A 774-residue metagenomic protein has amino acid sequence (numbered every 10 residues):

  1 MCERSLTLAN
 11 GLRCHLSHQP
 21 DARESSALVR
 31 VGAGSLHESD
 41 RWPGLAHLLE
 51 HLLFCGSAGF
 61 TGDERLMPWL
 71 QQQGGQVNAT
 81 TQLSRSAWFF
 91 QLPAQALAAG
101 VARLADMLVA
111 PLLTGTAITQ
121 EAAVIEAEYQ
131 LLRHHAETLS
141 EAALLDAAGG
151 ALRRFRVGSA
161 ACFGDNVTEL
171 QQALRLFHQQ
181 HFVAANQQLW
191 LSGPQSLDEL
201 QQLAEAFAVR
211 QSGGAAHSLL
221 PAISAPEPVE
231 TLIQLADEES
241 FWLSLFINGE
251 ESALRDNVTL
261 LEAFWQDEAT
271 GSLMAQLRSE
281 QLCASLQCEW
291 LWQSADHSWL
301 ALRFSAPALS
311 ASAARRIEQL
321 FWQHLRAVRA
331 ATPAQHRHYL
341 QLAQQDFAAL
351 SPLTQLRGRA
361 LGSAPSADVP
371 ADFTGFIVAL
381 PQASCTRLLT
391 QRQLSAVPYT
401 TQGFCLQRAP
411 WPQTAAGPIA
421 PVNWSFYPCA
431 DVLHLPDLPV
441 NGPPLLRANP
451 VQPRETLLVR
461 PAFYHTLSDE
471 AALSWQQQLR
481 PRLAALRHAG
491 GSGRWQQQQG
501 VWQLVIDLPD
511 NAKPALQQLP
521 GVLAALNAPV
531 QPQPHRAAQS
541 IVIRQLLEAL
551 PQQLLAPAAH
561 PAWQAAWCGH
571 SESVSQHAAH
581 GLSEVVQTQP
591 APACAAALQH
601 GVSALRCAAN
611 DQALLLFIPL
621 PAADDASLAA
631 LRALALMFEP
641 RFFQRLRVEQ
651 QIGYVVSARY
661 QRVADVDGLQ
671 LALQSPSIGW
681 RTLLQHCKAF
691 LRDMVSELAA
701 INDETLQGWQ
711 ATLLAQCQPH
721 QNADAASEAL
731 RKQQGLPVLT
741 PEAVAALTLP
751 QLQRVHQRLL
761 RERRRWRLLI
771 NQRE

Functional and structural regions predicted by a protein language model:
C2-R4, D146-Q188, A222, S252 (+4 more regions): Histidine-acidic residue clusters that define the catalytic metal-binding segment of zinc metallopeptidase domains
H18-W69, E128, A253-W265, V451-G493 (+4 more regions): Active/ligand-binding-proximal structured segments within catalytic/core domains that scaffold catalytic residues
V31, A58, D63-F177, L273-A275 (+7 more regions): Acidic/histidine-enriched segments that form metal/cofactor-coordinating and catalytic pocket/exosite environments
A33-S35, L92-A94, Q188, G193-Q195 (+7 more regions): A generic structural motif
T116, T168, Q188-L191, Q195-L203 (+9 more regions): Non-catalytic accessory/assembly modules
V183-A184, Q188-W242, G249, A565-A622 (+1 more regions): An aromatic/glycine/proline-enriched structural segment found at the starts of mature extracellular/organellar domains
W242, Q266-A308, P481-Q496, L615 (+1 more regions): A structural supersecondary motif
Y339-P450, Q552-G581, T712-E774: C-terminal regions of mature proteins
